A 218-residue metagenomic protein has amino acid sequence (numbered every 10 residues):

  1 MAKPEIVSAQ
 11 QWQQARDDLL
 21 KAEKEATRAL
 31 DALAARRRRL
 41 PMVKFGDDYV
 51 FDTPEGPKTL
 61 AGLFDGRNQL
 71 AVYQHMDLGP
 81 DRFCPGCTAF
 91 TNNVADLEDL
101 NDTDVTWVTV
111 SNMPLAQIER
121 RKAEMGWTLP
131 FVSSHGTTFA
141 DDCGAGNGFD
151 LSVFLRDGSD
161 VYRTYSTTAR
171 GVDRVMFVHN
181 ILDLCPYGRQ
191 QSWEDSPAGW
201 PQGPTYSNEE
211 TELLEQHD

Functional and structural regions predicted by a protein language model:
M1-T103, R120-E124, P130, S134-D218: Non-globular targeting/processing and membrane-anchoring segments
D102-I118: Catalytic nucleophile loop
